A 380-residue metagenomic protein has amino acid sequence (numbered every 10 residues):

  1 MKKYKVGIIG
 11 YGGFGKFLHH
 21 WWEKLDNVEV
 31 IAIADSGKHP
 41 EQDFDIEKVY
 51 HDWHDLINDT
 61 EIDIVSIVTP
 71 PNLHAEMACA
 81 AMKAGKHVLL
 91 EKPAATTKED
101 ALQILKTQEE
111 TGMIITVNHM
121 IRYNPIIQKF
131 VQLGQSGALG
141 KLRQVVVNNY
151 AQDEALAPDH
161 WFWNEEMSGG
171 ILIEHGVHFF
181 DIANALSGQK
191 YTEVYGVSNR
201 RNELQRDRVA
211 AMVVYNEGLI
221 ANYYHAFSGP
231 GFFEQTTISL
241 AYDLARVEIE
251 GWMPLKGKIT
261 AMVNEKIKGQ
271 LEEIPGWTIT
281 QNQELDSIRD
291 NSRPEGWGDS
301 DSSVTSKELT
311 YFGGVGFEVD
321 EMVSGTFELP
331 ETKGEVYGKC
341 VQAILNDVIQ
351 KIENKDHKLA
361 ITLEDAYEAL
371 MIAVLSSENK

Functional and structural regions predicted by a protein language model:
M1-F44: N-terminal Rossmann-like dinucleotide-binding module
M1-K3, I8, I64-S66, I288-K380: C-terminal helix-rich "cap/oligomerization" subdomain common to oxidoreductases
L18, E47-T107, C340-A343: Beta-loop-alpha module in the N-terminal Rossmann-like domain of NAD(P)-dependent dehydrogenases, especially those
L90-E91, I115-V117, Y223, I249: Hydrophobic residues in well-ordered beta-strands that form the structural core
Q103-M120, G140-V145: Rossmann-fold dehydrogenase core element
I121-E203, V209-V213, I220: Predominantly a Rossmann-like dinucleotide-binding segment in NAD(P)-dependent oxidoreductases
E174, D181-D301, L345-K351, V374-S376: Contiguous beta-strand/loop segments that form the cofactor/metal-binding neighborhood of enzyme cores
